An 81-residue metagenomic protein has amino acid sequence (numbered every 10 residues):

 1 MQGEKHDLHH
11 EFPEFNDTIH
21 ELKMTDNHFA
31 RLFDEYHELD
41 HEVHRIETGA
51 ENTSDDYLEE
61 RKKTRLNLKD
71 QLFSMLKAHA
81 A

Functional and structural regions predicted by a protein language model:
M1-A81: Extended, charge-rich alpha-helical interface modules
